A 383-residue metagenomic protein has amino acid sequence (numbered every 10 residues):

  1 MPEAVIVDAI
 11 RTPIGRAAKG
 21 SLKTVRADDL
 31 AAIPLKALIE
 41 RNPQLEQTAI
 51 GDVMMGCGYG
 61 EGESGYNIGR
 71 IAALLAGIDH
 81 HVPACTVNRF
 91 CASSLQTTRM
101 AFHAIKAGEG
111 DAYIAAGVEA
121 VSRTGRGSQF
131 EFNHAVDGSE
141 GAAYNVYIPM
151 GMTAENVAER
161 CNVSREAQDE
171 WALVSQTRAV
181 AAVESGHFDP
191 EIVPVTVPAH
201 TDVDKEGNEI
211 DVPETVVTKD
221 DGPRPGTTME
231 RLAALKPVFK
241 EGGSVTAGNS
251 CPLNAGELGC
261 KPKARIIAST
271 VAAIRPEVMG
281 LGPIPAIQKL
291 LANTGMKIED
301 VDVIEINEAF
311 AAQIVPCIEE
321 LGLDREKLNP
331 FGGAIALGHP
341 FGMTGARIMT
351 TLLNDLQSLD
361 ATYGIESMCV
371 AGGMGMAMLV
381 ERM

Functional and structural regions predicted by a protein language model:
M1-A27, T227-L281, P285, A292 (+3 more regions): Condensing-enzyme catalytic core mediating Claisen C-C bond formation in acyl metabolism
I10-P13, G56-G60, R89-S93, G117-S122 (+5 more regions): Acidic, glycine-rich active-site loops and adjacent beta-strand->loop/helix elements that engage anionic groups
R11-P13, T24-I33, Q44, E170-E257 (+2 more regions): N-terminal extracellular/periplasmic Venus flytrap/periplasmic-binding protein-like
L22-Y113, V118-V136, I192-V217, E277 (+1 more regions): Conserved beta-ketoacyl condensing-enzyme motif
A27-N42, I68-A72, T97, M150-V157 (+4 more regions): Short, well-ordered amphipathic alpha-helical segments that serve as non-catalytic structural scaffolds within diverse
Q47, C57-D111, N145-M152, G226-P252 (+3 more regions): Conserved catalytic cysteine-centered active-site region of acyl-thioester-dependent Claisen-condensing enzymes
M55, E155, E191, V197-P198 (+1 more regions): Active-site pocket-lining segment
